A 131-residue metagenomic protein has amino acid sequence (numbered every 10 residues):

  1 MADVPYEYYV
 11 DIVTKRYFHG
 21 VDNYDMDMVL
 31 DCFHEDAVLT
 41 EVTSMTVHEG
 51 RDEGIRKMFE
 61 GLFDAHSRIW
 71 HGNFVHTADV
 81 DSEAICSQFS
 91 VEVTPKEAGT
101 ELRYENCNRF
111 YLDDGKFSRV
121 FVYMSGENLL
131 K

Functional and structural regions predicted by a protein language model:
M1-E35: Short, low-complexity N-terminal intrinsically disordered segments enriched in polar/charged residues
A2-P5, R56-K131: A beta-strand edge to alpha-helix "cap/lid" segment located at domain peripheries
E7-Y9, H34, E41, F89 (+1 more regions): Generic signal for short, ordered secondary-structure residues within or immediately flanking folded domains
Y9, V13, G54, L102: Soluble or luminal CAZymes and related metallo-dependent hydrolases
V13, V29-L30, V42, I55 (+2 more regions): Hydrophobic aliphatic residue packing
G20, E49-G50, G99-E101: Glycine-centered small-residue hotspots that permit tight backbone geometry or close packing
M26-V80: A solvent-exposed, acidic/Ser-Thr-rich amphipathic alpha-helical stretch
